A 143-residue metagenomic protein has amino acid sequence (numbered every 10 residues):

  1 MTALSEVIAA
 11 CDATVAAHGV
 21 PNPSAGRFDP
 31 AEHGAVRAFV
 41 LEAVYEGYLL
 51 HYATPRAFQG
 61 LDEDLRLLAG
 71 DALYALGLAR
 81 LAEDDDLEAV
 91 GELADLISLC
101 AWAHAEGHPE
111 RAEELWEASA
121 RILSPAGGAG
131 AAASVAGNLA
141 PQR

Functional and structural regions predicted by a protein language model:
M1-R143: All-alpha prenyltransferase/terpene-synthase fold signal
